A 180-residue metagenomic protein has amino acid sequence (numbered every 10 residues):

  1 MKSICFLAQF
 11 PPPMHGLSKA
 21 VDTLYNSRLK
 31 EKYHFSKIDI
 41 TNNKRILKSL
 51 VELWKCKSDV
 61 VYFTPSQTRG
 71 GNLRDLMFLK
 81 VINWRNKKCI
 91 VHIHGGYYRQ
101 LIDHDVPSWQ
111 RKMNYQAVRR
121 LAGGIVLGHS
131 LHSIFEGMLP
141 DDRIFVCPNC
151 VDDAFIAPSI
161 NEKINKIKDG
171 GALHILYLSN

Functional and structural regions predicted by a protein language model:
M1-T41, N86: N-terminal subdomain of nucleotide-sugar transferases
C5-F6, K163-N180: Conserved donor-binding/catalytic core segment of Leloir-type glycosyltransferases
N42-W54: Glycine-rich, highly charged phosphate/nucleotide-binding loops
K55-V61: Short acidic/histidine-rich motifs immediately flanking catalytic phosphotransfer sites in two-component signaling
F63, V126-L127: Short beta-strand scaffold positions
S66-G70, C89-P107, A122-G123: A short, histidine- and acid-enriched strand-loop-helix "catalytic/donor-clamping" loop that lines the nucleotide-sugar
K80, W84-R85, P107-G123: Membrane-proximal helix-turn-helix segments that form the acceptor-binding/catalytic region of lipid-linked
S130, C150: Carbohydrate-associated surface elements
